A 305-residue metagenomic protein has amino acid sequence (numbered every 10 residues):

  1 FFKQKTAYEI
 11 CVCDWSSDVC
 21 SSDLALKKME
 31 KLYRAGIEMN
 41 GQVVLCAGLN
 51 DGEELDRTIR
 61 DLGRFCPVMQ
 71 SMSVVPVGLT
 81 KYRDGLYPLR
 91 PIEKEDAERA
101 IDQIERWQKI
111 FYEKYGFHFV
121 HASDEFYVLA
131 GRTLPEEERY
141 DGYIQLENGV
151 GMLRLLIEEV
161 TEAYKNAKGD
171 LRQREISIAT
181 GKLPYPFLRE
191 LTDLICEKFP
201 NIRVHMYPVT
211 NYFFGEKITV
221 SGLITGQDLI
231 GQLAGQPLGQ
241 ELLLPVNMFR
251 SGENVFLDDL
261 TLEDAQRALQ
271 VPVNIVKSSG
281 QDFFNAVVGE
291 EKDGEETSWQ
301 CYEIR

Functional and structural regions predicted by a protein language model:
F1-V19: Single conserved hydrophobic/aromatic residue that forms the stacking wall/gate of nucleotide- or nucleobase-binding
S16-L24, M29: Divalent-metal (Mg2+/Mn2+/Ca2+)-assisted nucleotide/phosphate chemistry catalytic cores
S16-S17, E53-L55, R83-P88, R132-P135: Short acidic, glycine/serine/threonine-rich loops at helix termini
S16-S17, Y115-Y140: Active-site-facing alpha/beta catalytic cores
L26-G85, E95-E125: Conserved C-terminal portion of the radical SAM core fold that forms the substrate/S-adenosylmethionine-binding
L45-G48, R90-A97, I178-G181, T219 (+1 more regions): Hydrophobic alpha-helical scaffolding
T58, Y87-E93, P135-E138, D258-L260: Short secondary-structure boundary/capping segments
A130-R305: Radical SAM enzyme core and accessory elements
